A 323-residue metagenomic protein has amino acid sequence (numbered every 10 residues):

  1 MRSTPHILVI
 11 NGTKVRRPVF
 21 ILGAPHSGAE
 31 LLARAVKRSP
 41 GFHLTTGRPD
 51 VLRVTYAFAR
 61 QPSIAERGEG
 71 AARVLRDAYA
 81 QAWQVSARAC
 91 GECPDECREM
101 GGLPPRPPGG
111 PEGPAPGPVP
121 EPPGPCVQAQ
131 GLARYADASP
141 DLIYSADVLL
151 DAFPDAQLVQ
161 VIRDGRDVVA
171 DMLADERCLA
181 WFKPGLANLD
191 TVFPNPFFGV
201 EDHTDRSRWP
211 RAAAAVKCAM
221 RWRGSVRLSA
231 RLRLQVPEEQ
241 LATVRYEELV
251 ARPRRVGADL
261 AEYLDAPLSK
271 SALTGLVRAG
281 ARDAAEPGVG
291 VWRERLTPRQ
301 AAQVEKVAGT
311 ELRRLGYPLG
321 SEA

Functional and structural regions predicted by a protein language model:
M1-F20, W181-G185, D190-T243, L249-A323: PAPS-dependent sulfotransferases, especially Golgi type II membrane carbohydrate sulfotransferases
G12-R38: Walker A (P-loop) phosphate-binding motif
T13, A24-S27, A138-Y144, D151-A152 (+1 more regions): Short, glycine/acidic-rich beta->alpha junctions
I21-G23, T46, Y135-A138, Q160 (+1 more regions): Short beta-strand segments
G28-F42, L149-F153, D171-D175, T243-L268: PAPS/PAP-binding and catalytic site of the sulfotransferase fold
R38, H43-D137, L142, C178-P210: PAPS-dependent sulfation machinery
D50-V51, R163-V168, L249-V250: Conserved nucleotide-binding/hydrolysis micro-motifs of P-loop NTPases
A138, A152-A174: Conserved phosphate-donor/acceptor-positioning beta-strand/loop module used by diverse small-molecule
